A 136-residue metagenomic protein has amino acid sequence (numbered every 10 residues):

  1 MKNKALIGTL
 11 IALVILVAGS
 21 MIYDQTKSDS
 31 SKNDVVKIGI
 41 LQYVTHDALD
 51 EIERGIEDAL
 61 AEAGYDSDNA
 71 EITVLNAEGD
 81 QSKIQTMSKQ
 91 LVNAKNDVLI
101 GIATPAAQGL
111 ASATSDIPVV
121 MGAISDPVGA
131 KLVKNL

Functional and structural regions predicted by a protein language model:
M1-L136: Short hydrophobic alpha-helices and adjacent helix-cap/hinge residues
